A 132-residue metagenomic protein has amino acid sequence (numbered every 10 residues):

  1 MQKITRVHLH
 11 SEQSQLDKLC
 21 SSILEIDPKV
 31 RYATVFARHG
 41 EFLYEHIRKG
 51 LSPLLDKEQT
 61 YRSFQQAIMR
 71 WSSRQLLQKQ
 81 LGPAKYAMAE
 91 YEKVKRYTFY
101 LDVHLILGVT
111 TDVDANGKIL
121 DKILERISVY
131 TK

Functional and structural regions predicted by a protein language model:
M1-K132: Non-catalytic interaction/Regulatory regions outside core domains
